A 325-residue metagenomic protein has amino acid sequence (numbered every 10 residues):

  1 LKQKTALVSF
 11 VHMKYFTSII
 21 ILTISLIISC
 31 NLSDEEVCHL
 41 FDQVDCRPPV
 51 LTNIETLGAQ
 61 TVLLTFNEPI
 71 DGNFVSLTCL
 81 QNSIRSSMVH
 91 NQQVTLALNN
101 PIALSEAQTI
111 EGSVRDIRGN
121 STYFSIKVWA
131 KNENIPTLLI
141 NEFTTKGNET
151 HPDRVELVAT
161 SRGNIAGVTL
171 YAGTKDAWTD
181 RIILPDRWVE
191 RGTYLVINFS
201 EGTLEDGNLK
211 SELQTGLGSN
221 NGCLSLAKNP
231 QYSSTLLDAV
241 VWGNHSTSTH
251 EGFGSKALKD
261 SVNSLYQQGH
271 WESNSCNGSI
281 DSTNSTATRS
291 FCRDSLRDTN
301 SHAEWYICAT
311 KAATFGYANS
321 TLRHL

Functional and structural regions predicted by a protein language model:
L1-F10, K14-A59, S121: Bacterial Sec-dependent N-terminal signal peptides
N31-D45, E55, S121-D176, G216-G218 (+2 more regions): A structural motif detector for short, solvent-exposed N-terminal "entry" segments of globular domains
G58-D71, P152-R162, A227: A short glycine/threonine-centered beta-strand motif
V62-S86, V168-L170: Short, surface-exposed alpha-helix to beta-strand junction/turn motifs within ectodomains of secreted and cell-envelope
N99-A107: Surface-exposed, short loops/turns at beta-strand junctions within beta-sandwich domains
V114-N120: Short, solvent-exposed loop/turn segments at the edges of extracellular beta-sandwich modules
T179-G207: Intrinsically disordered, low-complexity Pro/Gly/Ser/Thr-rich segments with frequent PxxP/GP/PP motifs and embedded
G216-L325: Conserved beta-structured recognition patch
